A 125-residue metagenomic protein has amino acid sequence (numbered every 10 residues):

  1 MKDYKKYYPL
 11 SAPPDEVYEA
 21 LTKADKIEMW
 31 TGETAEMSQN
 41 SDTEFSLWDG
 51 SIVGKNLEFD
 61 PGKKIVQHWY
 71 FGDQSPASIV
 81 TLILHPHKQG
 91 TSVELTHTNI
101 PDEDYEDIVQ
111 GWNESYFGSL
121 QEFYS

Functional and structural regions predicted by a protein language model:
M1-E36: Hydrophobic ligand-binding cavity/cleft-lining segments
K5, E33, E44, T96 (+1 more regions): Conserved short-loop catalytic and cofactor-binding motifs
L21, T31, D60, W69 (+1 more regions): Short, flexible helix/strand-to-coil boundary loops that buttress conserved ligand/catalytic motifs in alpha/beta
E28, E36-Q39, T43-I100: Hydrophobic-ligand binding "helix-grip"
N99-S125: A conserved amphipathic terminal alpha-helix motif
